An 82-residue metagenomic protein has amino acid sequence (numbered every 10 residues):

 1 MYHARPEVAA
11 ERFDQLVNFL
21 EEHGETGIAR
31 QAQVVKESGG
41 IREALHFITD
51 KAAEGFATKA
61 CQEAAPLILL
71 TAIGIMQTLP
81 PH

Functional and structural regions predicted by a protein language model:
M1-F56, T71-H82: Short amphipathic alpha-helical segments that predominantly mediate membrane engagement
T58-L69: Short loop/turn elements at secondary-structure junctions
